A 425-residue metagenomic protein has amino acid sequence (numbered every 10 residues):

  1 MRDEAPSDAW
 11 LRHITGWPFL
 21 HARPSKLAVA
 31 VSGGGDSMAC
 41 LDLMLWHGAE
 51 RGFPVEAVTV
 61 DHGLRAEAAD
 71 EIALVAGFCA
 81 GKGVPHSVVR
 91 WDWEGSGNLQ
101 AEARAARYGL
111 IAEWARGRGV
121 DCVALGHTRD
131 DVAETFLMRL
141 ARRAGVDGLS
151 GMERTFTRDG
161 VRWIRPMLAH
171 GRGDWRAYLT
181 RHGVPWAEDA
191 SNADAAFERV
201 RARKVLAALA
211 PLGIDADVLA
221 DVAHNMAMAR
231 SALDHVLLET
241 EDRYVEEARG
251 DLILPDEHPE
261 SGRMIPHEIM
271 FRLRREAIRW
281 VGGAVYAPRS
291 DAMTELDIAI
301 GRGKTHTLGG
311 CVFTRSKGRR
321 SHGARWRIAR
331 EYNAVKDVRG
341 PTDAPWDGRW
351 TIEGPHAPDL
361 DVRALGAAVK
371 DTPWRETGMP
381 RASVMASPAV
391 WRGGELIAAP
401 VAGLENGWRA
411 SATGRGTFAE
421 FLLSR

Functional and structural regions predicted by a protein language model:
M1-P211: Core alpha/beta nucleotide-donor-binding catalytic domains of modification enzymes
A5-H13, W17-G35, E56, W91-W93 (+3 more regions): AMP-forming adenylation/ATP pyrophosphatase catalytic core
L125, A190, D194, V218 (+2 more regions): Short, surface-exposed helix-loop/turn micro-motifs enriched in polar/charged residues
N192-R199, D217-A227: Internal, active-site/partner-interface "lid" segment
R201-K204, D221, R272-L273: Amphipathic alpha-helical interaction segments
L209-L219: Inter-helical turn/loop segments and adjacent helix faces that build the functional surface of alpha-helical bundle
